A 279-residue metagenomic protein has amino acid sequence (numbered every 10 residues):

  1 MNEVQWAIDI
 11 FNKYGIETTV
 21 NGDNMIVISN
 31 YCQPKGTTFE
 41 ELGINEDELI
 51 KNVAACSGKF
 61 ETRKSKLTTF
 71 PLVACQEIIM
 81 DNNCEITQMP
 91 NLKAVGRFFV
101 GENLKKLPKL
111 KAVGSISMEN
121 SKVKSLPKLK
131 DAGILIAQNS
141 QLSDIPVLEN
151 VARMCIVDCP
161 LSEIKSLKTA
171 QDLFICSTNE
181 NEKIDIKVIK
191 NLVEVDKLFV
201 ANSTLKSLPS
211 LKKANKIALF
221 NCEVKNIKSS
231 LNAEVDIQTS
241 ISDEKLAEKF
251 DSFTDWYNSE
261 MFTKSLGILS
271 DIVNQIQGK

Functional and structural regions predicted by a protein language model:
M1-K66, E234, S240-K279: N-terminal capping/linker segments that flank leucine-rich repeat
V4-W6, G15, N91, K109 (+3 more regions): Extended recognition/assembly regions associated with phosphoester-bond processing machinery
I10-F11, K190, I227, L231: Hydrophobic, Leu/Ile/Phe/Ala-enriched alpha-helical segments that form helix-helix packing faces
N12, E40, P71, F99-V100 (+5 more regions): Compositionally biased, low-structure terminal segments
I16-V20, K51-A54, P71-L72, L92 (+4 more regions): Short, exposed beta-strand/loop patches in secreted or surface proteins that constitute
C32-P34, G58-K66, A74-I86, G96-L104 (+7 more regions): Concave beta-strand-loop units of leucine-rich repeat
L42, D47, F70, M89 (+10 more regions): Canonical leucine-rich repeat
L92-K93, K168-T169, L192, N232-E234 (+1 more regions): Low-complexity, flexible helical/coil segments
